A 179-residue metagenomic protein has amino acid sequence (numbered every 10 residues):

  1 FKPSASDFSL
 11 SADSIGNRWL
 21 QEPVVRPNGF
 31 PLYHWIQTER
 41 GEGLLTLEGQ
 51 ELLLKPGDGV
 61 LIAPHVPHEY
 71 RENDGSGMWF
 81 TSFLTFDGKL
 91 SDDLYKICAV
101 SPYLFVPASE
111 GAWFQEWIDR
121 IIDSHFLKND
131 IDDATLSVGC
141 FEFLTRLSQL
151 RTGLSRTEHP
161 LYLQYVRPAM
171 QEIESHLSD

Functional and structural regions predicted by a protein language model:
F1-S11, F105, S124-L127, I131 (+1 more regions): A short, N-terminal "cap"/entry segment at the start of jelly-roll beta-barrel domains of the cupin/DSBH fold
D7-S101, D133: N-terminal regulatory/effector-sensing and dimerization cores that precede helix-turn-helix DNA-binding domains
S11, H34-Q37, L90, W113-W117 (+2 more regions): Amphipathic, well-ordered alpha-helical segments in soluble domains
K96-D119: Aromatic/histidine-rich interaction motifs
E110-W113, L161-A169: N-terminal positioning helix adjacent to the helix-turn-helix/winged-helix DNA-binding module
R120-I131, L144-R156, P168-D179: Basic, amphipathic alpha-helical hairpins
D130-V138: Short, solvent-exposed positions on alpha-helices
V138-F141, R156-Q164: Polybasic "coupling" helices that flank or enter modular domains
